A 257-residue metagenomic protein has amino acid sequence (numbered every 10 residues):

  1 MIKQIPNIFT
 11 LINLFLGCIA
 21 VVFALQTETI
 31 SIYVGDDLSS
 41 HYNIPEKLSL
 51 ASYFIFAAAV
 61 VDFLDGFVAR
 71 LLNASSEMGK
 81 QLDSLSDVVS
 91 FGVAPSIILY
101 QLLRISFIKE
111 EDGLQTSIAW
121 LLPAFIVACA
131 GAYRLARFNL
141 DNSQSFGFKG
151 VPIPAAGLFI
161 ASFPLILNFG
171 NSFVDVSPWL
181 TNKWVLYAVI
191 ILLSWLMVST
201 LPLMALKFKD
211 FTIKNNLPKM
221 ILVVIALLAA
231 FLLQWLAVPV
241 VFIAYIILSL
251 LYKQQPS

Functional and structural regions predicted by a protein language model:
M1-F63, V241, Y252: Topogenic membrane-insertion module of multi-pass membrane proteins
M1-L14, L48, A69-V88, L135-A155 (+2 more regions): Interhelical loop and helix-boundary elements at the membrane-water interface of polytopic inner-membrane proteins
F9-I12, A51-I55, P123-A130, A156 (+3 more regions): Hydrophobic alpha-helical transmembrane segments of polytopic
C18-Q26, G92-L102, F159-L167: Membrane-interfacial alpha-helical segments at the cytosolic side of multi-pass membrane proteins
C18-V21, A57, V61, P95 (+4 more regions): Alpha-helical transmembrane segments of polytopic integral membrane proteins, especially the permease/helical cores
D36-K47, E111-W120, F148, D175-V185: Interfacial loop-to-helix junctions that mark the boundaries of transmembrane helices in multi-pass membrane
Y42-E46, Y53, L71-L135: Multi-pass membrane catalytic core of lipid/isoprenoid biosynthesis enzymes
S145-S257: C-terminal membrane-associated helical module and adjoining short loops/tails
